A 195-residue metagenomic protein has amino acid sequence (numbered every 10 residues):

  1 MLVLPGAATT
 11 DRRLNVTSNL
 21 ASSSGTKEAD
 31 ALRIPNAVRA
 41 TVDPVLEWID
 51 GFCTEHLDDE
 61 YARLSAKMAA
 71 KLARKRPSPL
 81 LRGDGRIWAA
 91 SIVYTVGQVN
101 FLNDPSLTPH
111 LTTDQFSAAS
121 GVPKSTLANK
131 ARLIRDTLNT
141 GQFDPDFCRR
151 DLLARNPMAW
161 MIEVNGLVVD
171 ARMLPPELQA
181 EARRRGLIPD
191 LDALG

Functional and structural regions predicted by a protein language model:
L2-G6, N15-I87, G97-G195: Basic, alpha-helical nucleic-acid-binding regions used in initiation and control of genome expression
